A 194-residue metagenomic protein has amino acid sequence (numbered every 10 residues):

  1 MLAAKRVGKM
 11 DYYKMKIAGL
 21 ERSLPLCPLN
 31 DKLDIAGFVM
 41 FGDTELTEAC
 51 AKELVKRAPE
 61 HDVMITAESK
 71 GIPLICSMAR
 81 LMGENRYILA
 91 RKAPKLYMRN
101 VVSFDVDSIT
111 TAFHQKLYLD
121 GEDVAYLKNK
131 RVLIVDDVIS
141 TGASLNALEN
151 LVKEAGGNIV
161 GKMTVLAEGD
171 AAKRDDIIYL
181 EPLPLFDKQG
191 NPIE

Functional and structural regions predicted by a protein language model:
L2-H61: Active-site-facing substrate-recognition patch
L2-R6, N146-E194: PRPP-dependent phosphoribosyltransferase catalytic core
H61-E68: Short glycine-rich phosphate-binding loop at a beta-alpha junction
E68-L74, T141: Gly/Ser/Thr-rich loops at beta-strand to alpha-helix junctions that form or flank small-molecule/cofactor-binding
L74-M82, E149: Short Gly/Thr/Asp-enriched flexible loops that form oxyanion-binding sites at enzyme active sites
M82, F104-I109, I178-E181: Short, hinge-like loop/turn segments at secondary-structure boundaries
G83-N85, G156-G157: A short helix->loop->beta-strand "cap" motif at the edges of active sites that frequently abuts
Y87-R131: Short, glycine/charge-rich flexible loops or terminal/linker lids adjacent to PRPP-binding catalytic cores
